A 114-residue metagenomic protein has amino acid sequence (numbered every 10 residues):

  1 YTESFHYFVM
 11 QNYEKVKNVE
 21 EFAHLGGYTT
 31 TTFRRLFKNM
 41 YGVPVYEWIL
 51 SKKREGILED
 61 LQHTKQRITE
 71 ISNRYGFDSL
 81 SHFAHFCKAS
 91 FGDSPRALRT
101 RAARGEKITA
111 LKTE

Functional and structural regions predicted by a protein language model:
Y7, Q11, V16, E20 (+2 more regions): Terminal helix-turn-helix DNA-binding modules in bacterial transcription factors
E20-A23, T31-L36: Short acidic/polar alpha-helix capping motifs at helix-coil junctions
L25, T29-T30, D78-S79: Short coil turns linking two alpha-helices in DNA-binding domains
F33, F37, H82-F83, C87: Short hydrophobic/aromatic patch on the recognition helix
